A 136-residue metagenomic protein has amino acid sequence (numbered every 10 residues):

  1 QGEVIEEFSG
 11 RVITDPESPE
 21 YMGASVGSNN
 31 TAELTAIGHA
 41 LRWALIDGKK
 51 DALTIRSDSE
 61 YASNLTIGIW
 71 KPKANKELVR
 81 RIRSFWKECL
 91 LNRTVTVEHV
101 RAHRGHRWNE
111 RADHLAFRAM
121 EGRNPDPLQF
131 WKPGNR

Functional and structural regions predicted by a protein language model:
Q1-T31, T35, R42-W43: RNase H-like nuclease fold core
D15-G23, I37-M120, L128-K132: RNase H catalytic domain
P125: Phosphate/diphosphate-binding glycine-rich loops and adjacent basic-rich segments that engage nucleotide
